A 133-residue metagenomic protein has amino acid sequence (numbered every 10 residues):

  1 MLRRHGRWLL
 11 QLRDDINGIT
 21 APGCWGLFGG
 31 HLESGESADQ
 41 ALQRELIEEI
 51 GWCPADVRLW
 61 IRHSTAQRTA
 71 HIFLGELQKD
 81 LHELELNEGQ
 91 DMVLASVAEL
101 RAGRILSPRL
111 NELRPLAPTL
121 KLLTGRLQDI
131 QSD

Functional and structural regions predicted by a protein language model:
M1-W25, P54: N-terminal strand-loop-strand
L2, G6, L12, I61 (+3 more regions): Short, intrinsically disordered low-complexity segments
L12, D91, D129-S132: Intrinsic disorder/low-complexity segments enriched in polar/small residues
I19-P22, L100, P108, I130-D133: Compositionally biased, intrinsically disordered low-complexity segments
L27-G29: Thr-Gly-centered strand-to-loop micro-motif
H31-L113: Unchanged
L110-D133: Charged phosphate-binding loop/patch that engages nucleotide di/tri-phosphates or the phosphate backbone of nucleic
